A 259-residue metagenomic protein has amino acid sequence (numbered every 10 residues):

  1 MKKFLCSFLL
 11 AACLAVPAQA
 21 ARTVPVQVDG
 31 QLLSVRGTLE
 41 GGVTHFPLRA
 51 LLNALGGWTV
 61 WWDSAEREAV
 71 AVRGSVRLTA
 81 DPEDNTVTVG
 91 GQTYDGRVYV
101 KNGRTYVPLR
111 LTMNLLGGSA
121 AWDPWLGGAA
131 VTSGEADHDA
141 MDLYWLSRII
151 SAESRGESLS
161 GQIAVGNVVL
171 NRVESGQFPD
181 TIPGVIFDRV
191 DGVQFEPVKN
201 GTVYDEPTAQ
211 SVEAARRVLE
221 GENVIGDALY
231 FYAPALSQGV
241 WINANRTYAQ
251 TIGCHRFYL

Functional and structural regions predicted by a protein language model:
K2-S147: Primary recognition of N-terminal secretory signal peptides and signal-anchoring hydrophobic helices
G134-L259: Bacterial extracytoplasmic/cell-wall-associated proteins, especially those involved in peptidoglycan
